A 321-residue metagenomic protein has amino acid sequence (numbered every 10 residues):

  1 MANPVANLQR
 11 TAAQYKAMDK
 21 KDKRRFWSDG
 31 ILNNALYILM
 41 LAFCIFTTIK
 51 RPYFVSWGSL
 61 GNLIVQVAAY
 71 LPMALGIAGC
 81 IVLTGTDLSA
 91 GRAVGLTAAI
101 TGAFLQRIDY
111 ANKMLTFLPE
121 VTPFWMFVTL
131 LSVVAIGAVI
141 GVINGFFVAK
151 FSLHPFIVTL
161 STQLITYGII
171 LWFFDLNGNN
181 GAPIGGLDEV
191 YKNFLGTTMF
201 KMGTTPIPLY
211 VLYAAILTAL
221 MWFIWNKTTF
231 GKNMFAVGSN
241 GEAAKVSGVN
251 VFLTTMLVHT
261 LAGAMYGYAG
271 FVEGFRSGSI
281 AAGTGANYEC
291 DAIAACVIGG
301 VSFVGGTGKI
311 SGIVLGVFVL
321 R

Functional and structural regions predicted by a protein language model:
N3-A74, D109-V128: Membrane-interfacial amphipathic/re-entrant helices at transmembrane-helix boundaries
R25-W27, I81-T86, V139-G186, I224-T229 (+1 more regions): Short loop segments and helix-boundary regions at transmembrane helix junctions of multi-pass inner-membrane proteins
L39-V55, L83, L105, I170-F174 (+1 more regions): Structural signal for alpha-helical transmembrane segments and their membrane-water exit/capping regions in multi-pass
C44-T48, W57-I108, F146-L153, G300-I310: Single transmembrane alpha-helix segments in multi-pass membrane proteins
D109-Q163, L315: Alpha-helical transmembrane segments within multi-pass membrane transporters and channels
W125-V133, I140, N144, G203-I280: Helix-loop-helix "hairpin" substructures at the membrane interface of multi-pass membrane proteins
P155-T228, T254-L257, S277-A282: Transmembrane helix-bundle core of multi-pass membrane transporters and related energy-transducing complexes
Y266, R276-R321: Transmembrane alpha-helical segments in multi-pass inner-membrane proteins
